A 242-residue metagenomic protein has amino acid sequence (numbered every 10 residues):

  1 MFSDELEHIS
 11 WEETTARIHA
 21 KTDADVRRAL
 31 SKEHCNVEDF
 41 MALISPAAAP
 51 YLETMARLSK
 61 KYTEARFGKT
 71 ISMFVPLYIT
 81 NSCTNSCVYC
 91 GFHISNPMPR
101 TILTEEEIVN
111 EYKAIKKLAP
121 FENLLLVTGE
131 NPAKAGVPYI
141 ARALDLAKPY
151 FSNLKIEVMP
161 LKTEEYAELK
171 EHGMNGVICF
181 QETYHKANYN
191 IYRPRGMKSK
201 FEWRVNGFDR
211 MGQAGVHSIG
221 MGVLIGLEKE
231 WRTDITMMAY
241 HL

Functional and structural regions predicted by a protein language model:
M1-F74, N85: Flexible, acidic/Gly-rich N-terminal and inter-domain linker regions that tether and position cofactor-handling modules
K32, S59, C87, C179 (+2 more regions): Conserved, mostly hydrophobic/aromatic
T54, L58, E107-N110, N206 (+1 more regions): A non-catalytic, amphipathic alpha-helix used as a structural packing/dimerization or gating element in enzyme scaffolds
M55, G136-I140, T233-D234: Residues at alpha-helix caps and immediate loop-helix transition turns in enzyme cores, especially N- and C-cap
A65-G68, S72-E107: Canonical Radical SAM [4Fe-4S] cluster-binding loop centered on the CxxxCxxC motif and its immediate flanking residues
I94-V109, I115-M211, H217-I225: Core AdoMet radical
K162-L169, E228-L242: Catalytic cores of alpha/beta
